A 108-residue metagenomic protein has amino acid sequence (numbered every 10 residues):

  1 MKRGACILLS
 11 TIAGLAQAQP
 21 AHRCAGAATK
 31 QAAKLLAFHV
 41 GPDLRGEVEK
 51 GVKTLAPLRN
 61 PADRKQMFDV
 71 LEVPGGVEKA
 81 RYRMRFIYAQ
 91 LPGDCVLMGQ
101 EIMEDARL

Functional and structural regions predicted by a protein language model:
M1-L8: Sec-dependent signal peptide recognition, specifically the positively charged N-region followed immediately by
K2, A18-P20, L91: Secretory pathway export signals and precursors
L8, G14-V48: N-terminal trafficking/processing presequences and adjacent post-cleavage segments of proteins routed to secretion
L8-S10, G14, D63, G76: Generic marker of residues within folded, mature protein domains
P42, G46-D63: A cross-family detector of function-defining hotspots
A56-L91: Exposed beta-strand-loop-beta-strand "reactive/processing" segments of non-cytosolic proteins
R85-L108: A short, surface-exposed interaction/processing loop segment used at functional sites
